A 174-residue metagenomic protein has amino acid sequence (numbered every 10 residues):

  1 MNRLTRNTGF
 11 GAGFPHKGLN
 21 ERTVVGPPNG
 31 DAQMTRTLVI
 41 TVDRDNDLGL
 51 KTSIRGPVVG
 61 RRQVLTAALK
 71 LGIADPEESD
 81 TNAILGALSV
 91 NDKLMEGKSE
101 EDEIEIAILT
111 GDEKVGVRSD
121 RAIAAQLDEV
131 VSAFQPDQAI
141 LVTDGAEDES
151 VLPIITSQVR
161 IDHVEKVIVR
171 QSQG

Functional and structural regions predicted by a protein language model:
R3, V25-I161, I168: Soluble N-terminal domains of membrane-associated systems
R22: Cationic, low-complexity basic patches in intrinsically disordered or flexible, solvent-exposed regions
V167-G174: Juxtamembrane amphipathic/hinge helix adjacent to a transmembrane helix
